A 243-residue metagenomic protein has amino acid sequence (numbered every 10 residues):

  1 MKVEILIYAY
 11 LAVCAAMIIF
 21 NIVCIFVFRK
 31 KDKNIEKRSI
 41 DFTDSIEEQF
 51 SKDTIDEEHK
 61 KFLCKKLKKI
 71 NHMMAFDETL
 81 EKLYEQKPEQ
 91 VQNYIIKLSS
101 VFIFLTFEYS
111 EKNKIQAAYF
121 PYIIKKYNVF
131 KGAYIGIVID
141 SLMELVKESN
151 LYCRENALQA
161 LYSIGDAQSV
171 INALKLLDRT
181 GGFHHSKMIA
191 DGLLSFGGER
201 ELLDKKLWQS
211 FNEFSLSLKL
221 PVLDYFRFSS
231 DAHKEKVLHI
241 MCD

Functional and structural regions predicted by a protein language model:
M1-S39: N-terminal signal-anchor transmembrane alpha helix of single-pass membrane proteins, serving as the membrane-anchoring
F26-E111: N-terminal topogenic membrane-targeting module
K60, M73-F76, A117, R154 (+5 more regions): Residue-level detector of extended alpha-helical repeat arrays and alpha-solenoid scaffolds
K60-C64, I96-Y109, G132-L145, A167-D178 (+2 more regions): Amphipathic alpha-helical scaffolding segments comprising HEAT/armadillo-like alpha-solenoid repeats
I70-K82, K114-P121, G182, N212: HEAT-repeat alpha-solenoid elements in large eukaryotic scaffold proteins
E78, Q86-I96, A118-F130, E155-I164 (+4 more regions): Structural detector for internal amphipathic alpha-helices that build alpha-solenoid repeat scaffolds
F104-V129, A133-D140, N150-L161, N172: Structured extramembrane domains adjacent to transmembrane segments
K112-N113, S149-L151, G181-H185, F214-S215 (+1 more regions): Short inter-helical turns and helix N-cap capping residues of alpha-solenoid HEAT/ARM repeat scaffolds
